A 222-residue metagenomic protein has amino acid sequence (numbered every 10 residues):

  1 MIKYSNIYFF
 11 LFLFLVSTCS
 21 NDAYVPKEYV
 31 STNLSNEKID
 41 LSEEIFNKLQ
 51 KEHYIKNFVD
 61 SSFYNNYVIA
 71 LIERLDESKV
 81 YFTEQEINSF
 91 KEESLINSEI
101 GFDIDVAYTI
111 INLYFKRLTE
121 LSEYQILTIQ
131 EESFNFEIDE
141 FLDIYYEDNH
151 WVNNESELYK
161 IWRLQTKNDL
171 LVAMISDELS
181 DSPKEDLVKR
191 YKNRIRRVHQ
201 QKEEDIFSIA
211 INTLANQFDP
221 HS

Functional and structural regions predicted by a protein language model:
M1-K3: N-terminal secretory signal peptides that target proteins for export/translocation
N6-L15: Sec-dependent N-terminal signal peptides
C19-S222: Flexible, low-complexity junctional segments that flank or bridge functional domains
